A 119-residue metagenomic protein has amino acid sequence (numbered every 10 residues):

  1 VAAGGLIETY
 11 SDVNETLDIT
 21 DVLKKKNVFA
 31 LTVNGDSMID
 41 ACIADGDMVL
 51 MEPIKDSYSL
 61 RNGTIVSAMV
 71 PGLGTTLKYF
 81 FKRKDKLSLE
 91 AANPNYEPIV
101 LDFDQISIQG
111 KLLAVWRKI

Functional and structural regions predicted by a protein language model:
V1-A44, D56-S59, L73-T75, K82-L87 (+3 more regions): Short, positionally conserved secondary-structure boundary motifs
G46-M48, T64: Structural motif
M48, L77-Y79, P98-V100: Well-ordered beta-strand positions in beta-sheet-rich domains
Y58-V66: Short coil-to-beta transition motif at edge beta-strands of beta-rich domains
M69, Y79-F80: P-loop/Walker A phosphate-binding loop and immediately adjacent motor/lid segment at beta-alpha junctions
L89-A91: SH3/SH3-like beta-barrel fold
N93-I99, Q105: Flexible, small-/acidic-enriched active-site or ligand-binding loops
